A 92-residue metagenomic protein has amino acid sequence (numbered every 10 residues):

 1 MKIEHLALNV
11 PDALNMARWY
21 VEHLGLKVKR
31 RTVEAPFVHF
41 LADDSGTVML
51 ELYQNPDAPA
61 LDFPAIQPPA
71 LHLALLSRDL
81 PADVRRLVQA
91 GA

Functional and structural regions predicted by a protein language model:
M1-K2, A65-A70: Short glycine-enriched loop/turn motifs at secondary-structure junctions
E4, E51: Acidic-residue sensor for enzyme active/binding pockets
H5-A7, F40, H72-A74: Short aromatic/hydrophobic contact patches that present stacked aromatics for nucleic-acid/ligand binding
L8-M49: Core segments of cupin and vicinal oxygen chelate
P11-N15, P68-A92: Vicinal oxygen chelate
F37, D57-F63: A short, acidic/glycine-rich surface segment
S45-M49, P56-P59, L80-P81: Short, charged/polar surface micro-motifs in flexible loops or helix N-caps
T47-L50, A70-H72: Structural motif
